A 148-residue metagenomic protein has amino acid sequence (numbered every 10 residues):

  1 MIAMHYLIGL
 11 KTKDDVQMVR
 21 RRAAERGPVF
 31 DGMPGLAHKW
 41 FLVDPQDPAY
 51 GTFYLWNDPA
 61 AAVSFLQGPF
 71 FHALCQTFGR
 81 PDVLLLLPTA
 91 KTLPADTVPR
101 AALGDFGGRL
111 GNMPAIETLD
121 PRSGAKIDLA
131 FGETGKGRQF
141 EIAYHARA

Functional and structural regions predicted by a protein language model:
M1-A37, D47, A61-L66, R80-A148: Short S/T/G/P-rich N-terminal loop/turn motif that feeds into the first structured element of a domain
L42-D44: Short beta-strand micro-motifs enriched in acidic
A49-G51: Short, surface-exposed coil-to-beta transition loops
L55-A60: Long compositionally biased, domain-poor regions of proteins
F70-G79: A common structural junction motif
